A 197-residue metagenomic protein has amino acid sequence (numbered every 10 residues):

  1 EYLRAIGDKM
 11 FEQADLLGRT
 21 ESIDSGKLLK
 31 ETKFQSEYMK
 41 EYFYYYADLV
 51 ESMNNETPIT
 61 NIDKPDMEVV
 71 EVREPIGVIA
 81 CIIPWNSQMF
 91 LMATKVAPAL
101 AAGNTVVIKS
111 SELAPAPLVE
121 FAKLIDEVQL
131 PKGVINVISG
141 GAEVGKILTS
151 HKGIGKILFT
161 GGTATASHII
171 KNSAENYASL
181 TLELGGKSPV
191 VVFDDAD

Functional and structural regions predicted by a protein language model:
E1, I108-L124, V137-V144, F193-A196: ATP-dependent adenylate-forming carboxylate-activation enzymes
E1-M67: N-terminal Rossmann-like NAD(P)+-binding subdomain of aldehyde/semialdehyde dehydrogenases
E12, L16, K27, Y38 (+5 more regions): Short alpha-helical
E21, F43, I79, A99 (+2 more regions): Conserved hydrophobic/aromatic pocket- or pore-lining residues that grip, position, or stack substrates in active sites
F43, L118-F121, L148, I169: Hydrophobic packing residues within well-ordered alpha-helices of enzyme cores
T60-K132, Y177: Conserved small-residue-rich beta-alpha loop and adjacent elements that most often cradle the phosphate/pyrophosphate
V78, E127-D197: Conserved NAD(P)+-binding/catalytic subdomain of aldehyde/semialdehyde dehydrogenases
